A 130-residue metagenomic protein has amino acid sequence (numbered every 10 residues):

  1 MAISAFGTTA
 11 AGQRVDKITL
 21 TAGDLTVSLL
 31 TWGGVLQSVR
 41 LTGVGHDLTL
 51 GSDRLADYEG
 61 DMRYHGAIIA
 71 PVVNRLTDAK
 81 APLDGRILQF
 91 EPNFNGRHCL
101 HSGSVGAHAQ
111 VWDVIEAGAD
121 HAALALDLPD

Functional and structural regions predicted by a protein language model:
M1-D130: Surface-exposed acidic/polar loop and edge beta-strand patches at domain peripheries
